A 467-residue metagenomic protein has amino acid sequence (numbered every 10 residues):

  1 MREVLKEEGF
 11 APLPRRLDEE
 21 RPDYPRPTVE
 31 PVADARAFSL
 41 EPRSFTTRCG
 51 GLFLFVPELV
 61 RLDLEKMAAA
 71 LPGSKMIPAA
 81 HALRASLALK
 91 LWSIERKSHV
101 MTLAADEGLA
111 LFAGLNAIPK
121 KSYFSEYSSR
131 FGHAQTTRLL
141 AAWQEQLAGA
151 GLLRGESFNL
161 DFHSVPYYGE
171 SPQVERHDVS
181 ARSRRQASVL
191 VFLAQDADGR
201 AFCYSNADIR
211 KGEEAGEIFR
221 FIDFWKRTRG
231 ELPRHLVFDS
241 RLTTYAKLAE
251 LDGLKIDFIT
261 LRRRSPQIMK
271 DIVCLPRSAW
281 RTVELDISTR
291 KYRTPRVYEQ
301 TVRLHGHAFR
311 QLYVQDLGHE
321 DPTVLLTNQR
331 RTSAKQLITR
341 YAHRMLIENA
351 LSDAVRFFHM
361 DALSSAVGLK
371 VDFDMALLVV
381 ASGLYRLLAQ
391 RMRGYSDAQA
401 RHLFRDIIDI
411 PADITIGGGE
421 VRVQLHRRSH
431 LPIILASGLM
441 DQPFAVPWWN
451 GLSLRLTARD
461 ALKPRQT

Functional and structural regions predicted by a protein language model:
M1-E19: Conserved short alpha-helical interface segments
D18-R184, V191-K211, I218-D223, R227-T228 (+1 more regions): Dynamic "connector" segments at or just before major functional cores
P25-F45, A249, L254-A350, A354-R356 (+1 more regions): An anionic, glycine-rich sequence signature occurring as long contiguous blocks
V100, A334-F373, A381-Y385: Short amphipathic alpha-helical "interface-anchor" segments enriched in bulky aromatics
L103, D161, Q195, A207 (+3 more regions): Generic beta-strand/beta-sheet core signal
L236-Y245, R264-Q267: Acidic, metal-coordinating catalytic cores used for nucleic-acid/nucleotide bond scission and strand-transfer chemistry
D361-G418: Basic, amphipathic alpha-helical segments enriched in Lys/Arg and hydrophobic/aromatic residues
